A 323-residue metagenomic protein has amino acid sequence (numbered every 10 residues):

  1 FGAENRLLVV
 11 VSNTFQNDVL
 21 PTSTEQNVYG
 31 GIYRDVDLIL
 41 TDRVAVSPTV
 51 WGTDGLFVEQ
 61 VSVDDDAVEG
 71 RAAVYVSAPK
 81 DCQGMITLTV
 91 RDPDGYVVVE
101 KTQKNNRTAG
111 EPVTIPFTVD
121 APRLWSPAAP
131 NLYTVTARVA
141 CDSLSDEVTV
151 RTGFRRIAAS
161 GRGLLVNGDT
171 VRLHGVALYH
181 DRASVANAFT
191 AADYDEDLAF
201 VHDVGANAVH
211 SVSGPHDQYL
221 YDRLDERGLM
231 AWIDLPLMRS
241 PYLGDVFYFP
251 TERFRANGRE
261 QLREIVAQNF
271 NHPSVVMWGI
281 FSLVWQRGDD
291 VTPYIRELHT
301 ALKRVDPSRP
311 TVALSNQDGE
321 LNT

Functional and structural regions predicted by a protein language model:
F1-D217, R223, R227-A231, Q261 (+4 more regions): Secreted/periplasmic carbohydrate-active enzymes, especially glycoside hydrolases
N17, Q218, R239-P241, W285-R287 (+1 more regions): Generic structural signal for helix capping and beta-alpha/helix-loop junctions
T22, Q26, V76-S77, Y248-R255 (+1 more regions): Hydrophobic alpha-helical scaffolding
H174-Y179, N187, W232-G258, L262-V266 (+2 more regions): Aromatic- and acidic-residue-enriched carbohydrate-binding clefts of CAZyme catalytic domains
L178, G214, P236-M238, F281-L283 (+1 more regions): Active-site beta-loop-alpha junctions enriched in small/polar residues
A183, L220-Y221, Y242-G244, G288: Short Asp/Glu-rich motifs
A183-V185, A206-A208, F249-R253, W285-Q286: Short, contiguous strand/loop micro-motifs
E226, T251-N322: Active-site neighborhood of glycoside hydrolase catalytic domains
